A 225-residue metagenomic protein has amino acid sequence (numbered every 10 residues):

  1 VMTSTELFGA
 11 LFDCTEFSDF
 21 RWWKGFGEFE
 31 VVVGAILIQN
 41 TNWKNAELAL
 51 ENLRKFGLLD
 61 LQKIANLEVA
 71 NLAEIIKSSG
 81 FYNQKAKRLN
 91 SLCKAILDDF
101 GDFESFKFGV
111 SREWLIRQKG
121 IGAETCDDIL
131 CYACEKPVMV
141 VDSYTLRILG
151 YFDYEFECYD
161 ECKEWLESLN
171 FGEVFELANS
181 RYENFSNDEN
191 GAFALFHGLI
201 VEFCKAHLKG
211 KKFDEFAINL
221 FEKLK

Functional and structural regions predicted by a protein language model:
T3-K225: Catalytic cores of DNA base-excision repair glycosylases
